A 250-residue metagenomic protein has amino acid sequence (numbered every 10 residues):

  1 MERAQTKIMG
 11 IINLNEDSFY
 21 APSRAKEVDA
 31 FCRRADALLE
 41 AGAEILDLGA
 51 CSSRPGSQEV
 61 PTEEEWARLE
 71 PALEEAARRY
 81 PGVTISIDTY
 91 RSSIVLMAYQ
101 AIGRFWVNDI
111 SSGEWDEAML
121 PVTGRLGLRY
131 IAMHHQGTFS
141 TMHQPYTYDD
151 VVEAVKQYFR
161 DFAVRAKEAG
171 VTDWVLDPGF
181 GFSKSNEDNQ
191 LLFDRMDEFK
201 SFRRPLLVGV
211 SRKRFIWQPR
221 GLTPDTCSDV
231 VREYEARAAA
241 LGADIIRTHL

Functional and structural regions predicted by a protein language model:
M1-R3: N-terminal carbohydrate-binding accessory modules
T6-I11, A37-A50: N-terminal glycine-rich anion-binding loops that anchor highly charged ligand groups
G10, S18-R34, S53-P71, E75-A77 (+4 more regions): Active-site-adjacent loop and "lid" segments of alpha/beta metabolic enzymes
L14: N-terminal nucleotide-binding beta1-loop-alpha1 segment
E40-A43, G82, G103-R104, L128 (+2 more regions): A structural motif
A43-L48, I94, A98, I102-F105: Conserved N-terminal glycine/acidic-rich loop preference
